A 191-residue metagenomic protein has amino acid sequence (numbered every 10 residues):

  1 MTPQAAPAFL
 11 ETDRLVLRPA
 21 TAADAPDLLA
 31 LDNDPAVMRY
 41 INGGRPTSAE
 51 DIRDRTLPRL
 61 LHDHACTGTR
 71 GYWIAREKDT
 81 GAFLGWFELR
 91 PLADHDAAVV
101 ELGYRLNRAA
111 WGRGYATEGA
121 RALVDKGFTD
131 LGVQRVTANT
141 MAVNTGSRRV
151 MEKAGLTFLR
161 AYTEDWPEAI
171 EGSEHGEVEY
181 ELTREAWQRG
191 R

Functional and structural regions predicted by a protein language model:
M1-Y40, R76-R191: Acyl-donor (CoA/ACP) binding surface of acyl/acetyltransferases
A36-L60, R70-G71: Conserved GNAT-fold acetyl-CoA-binding loop/helix
L60-L61, F128: Catalytic Tyr-X3-Lys helix of short-chain dehydrogenase/reductase
H62-C66: Helix C-cap/alpha-to-beta connector motif
G68-R70, V133: Short, high-confidence coil segments that cap the C-terminus of an alpha-helix and link into the following beta-strand
